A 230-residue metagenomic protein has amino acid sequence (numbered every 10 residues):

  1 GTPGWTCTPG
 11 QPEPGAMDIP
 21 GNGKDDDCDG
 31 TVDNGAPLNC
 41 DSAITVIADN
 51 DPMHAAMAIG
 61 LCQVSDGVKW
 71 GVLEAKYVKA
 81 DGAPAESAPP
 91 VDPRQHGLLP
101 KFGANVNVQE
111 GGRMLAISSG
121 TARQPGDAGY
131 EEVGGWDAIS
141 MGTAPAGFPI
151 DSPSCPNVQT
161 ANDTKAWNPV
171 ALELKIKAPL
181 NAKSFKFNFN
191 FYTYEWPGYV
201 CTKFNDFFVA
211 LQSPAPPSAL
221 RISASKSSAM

Functional and structural regions predicted by a protein language model:
G1-S42: Membrane-associated feature with strongest affinity for ZDHHC
L38-M230: Aromatic (Trp/Tyr/Phe) and Gly/Pro-enriched flexible surface segments
